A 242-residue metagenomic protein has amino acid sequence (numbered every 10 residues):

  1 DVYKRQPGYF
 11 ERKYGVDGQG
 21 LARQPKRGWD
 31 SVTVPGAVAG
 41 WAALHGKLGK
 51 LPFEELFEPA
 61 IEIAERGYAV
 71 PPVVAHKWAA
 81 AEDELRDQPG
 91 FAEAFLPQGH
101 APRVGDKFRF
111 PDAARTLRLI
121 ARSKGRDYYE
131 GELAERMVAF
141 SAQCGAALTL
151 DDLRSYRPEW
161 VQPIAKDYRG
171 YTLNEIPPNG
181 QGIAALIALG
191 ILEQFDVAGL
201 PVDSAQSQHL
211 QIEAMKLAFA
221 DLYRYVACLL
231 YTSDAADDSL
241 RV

Functional and structural regions predicted by a protein language model:
D1-E130, A134-G180: Noncatalytic scaffold domains of N-terminal-nucleophile
V2-Q6, Y231-A236: Conserved small/polar residues in nucleotide/adenosyl-binding loops
G15-Q19, L192-F195, D237: Short, low-complexity, polar/charged sequence segments that are solvent-exposed and flexible
L44-K47, G67, D221, Y225 (+1 more regions): Hydrophobic alpha-helical elements and their junctions with loops/disorder across both membrane and soluble proteins
G99, A146, Q194-S233, S239-R241: Internal maturation/activation junctions in enzymes
I183: Flexible, polar/acidic helix-loop-strand segments at domain edges
